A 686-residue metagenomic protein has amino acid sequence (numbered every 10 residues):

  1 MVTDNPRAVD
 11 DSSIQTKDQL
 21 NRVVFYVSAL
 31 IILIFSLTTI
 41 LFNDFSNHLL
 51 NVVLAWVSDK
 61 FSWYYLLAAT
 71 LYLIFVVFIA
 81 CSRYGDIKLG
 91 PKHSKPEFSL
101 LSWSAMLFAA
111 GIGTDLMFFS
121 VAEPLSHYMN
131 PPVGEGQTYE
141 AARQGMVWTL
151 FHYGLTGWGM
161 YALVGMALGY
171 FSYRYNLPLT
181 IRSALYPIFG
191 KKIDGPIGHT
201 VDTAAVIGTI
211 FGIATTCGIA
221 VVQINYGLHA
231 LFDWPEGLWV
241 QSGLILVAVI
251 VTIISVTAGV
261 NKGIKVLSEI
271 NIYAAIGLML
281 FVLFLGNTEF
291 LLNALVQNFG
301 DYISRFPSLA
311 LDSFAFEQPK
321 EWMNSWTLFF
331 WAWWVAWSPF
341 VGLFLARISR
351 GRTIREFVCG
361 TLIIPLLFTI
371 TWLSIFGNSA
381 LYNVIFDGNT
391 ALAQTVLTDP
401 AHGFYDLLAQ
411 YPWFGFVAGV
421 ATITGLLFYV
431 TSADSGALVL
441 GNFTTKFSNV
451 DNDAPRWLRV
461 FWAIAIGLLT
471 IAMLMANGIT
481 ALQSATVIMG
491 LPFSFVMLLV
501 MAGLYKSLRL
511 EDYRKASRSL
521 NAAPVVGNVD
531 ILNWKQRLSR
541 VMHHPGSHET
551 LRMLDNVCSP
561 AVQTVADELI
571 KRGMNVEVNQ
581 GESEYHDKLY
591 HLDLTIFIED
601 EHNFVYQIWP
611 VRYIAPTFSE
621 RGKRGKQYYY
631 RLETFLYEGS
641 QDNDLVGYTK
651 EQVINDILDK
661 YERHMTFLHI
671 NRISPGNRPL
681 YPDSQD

Functional and structural regions predicted by a protein language model:
V2-A141, L280: N-terminal alpha-helical transmembrane segments of multi-pass membrane transport and channel/translocase proteins
N5-Q15, H48-L54, C81-L100, L125-W148 (+4 more regions): Flexible loop linkers connecting adjacent transmembrane helices in multi-pass alpha-helical membrane transporters
D10-Y26, L30-I40, L73-F78, I112-M117 (+4 more regions): Helix-loop-helix module between adjacent transmembrane segments
D11-K17, F42-V57, V76-K95, G145-H152 (+8 more regions): Membrane-water interface regions at transmembrane-helix termini and the short interhelical loops of multi-pass membrane
Q15-V23, S58-W63, K92-A110, M146-L155 (+5 more regions): Transmembrane-helix boundary/entry motifs in multi-pass membrane transporters
K17-I32, G190-H199, E236-I253, T257 (+5 more regions): Loop-to-transmembrane helix boundary motifs in multi-pass membrane proteins
V27, L54, S58-Y64, A68-L71 (+6 more regions): Membrane-interface loop-to-helix entry segments
F119-P131, L283-R305, L366-T398: Extracellular/periplasmic helix-exit of transmembrane alpha-helices
